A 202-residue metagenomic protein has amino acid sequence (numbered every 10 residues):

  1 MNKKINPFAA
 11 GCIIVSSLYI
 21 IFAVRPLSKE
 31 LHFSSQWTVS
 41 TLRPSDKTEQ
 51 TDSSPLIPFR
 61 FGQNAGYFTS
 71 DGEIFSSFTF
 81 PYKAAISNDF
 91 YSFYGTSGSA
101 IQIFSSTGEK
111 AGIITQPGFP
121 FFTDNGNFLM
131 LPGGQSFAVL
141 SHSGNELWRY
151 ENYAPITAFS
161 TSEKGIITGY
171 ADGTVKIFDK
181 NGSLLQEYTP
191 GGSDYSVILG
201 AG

Functional and structural regions predicted by a protein language model:
M1-A65: Sequence/structural signature of beta-propeller modules and their immediately flanking N-terminal secretory/stalk
N2, N6, N64, N88 (+4 more regions): Detector for Asparagine
L31-R43, D71-F80, S105-T115, G144-E151 (+1 more regions): A short beta-strand motif characteristic of beta-propeller blades
D46-T69, Y82-S97, I101-F104, F119-G133 (+4 more regions): Short beta-strand elements that form the blades of beta-propeller/WD-repeat-like and other beta-sheet-rich scaffold
P117-F119, A154: Catalytic micro-motifs at enzyme active sites that drive phosphoryl/nucleotidyl and oxygen chemistry
H142-G202: Extracytoplasmic/periplasmic C-terminal soluble domains
